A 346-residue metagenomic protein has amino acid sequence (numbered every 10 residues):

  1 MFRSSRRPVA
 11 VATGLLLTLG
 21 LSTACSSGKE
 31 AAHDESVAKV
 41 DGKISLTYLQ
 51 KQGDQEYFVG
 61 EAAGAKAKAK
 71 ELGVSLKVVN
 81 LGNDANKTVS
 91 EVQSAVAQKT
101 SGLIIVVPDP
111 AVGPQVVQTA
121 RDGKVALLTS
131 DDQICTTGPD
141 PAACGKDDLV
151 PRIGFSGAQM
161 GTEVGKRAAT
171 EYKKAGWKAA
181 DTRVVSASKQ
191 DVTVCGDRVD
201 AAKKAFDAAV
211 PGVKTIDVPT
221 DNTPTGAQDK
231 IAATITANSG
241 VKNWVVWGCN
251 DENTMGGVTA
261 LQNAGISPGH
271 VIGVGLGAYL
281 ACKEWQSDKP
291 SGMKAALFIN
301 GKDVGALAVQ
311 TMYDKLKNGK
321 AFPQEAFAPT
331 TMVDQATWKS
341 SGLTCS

Functional and structural regions predicted by a protein language model:
V11, S26, D34-V37, G42 (+3 more regions): Hinge/cleft segment of the Venus flytrap/periplasmic-binding protein
L19-A24: C-terminal motif of bacterial Sec signal peptides marking the signal peptidase cleavage site
A32-G64, K68, K77-S94, Q98 (+4 more regions): Extracytoplasmic "Venus flytrap"
T47, K99-P108, A126-D131, V185-S186 (+3 more regions): Periplasmic-binding protein-like
Y57-L72, M160-R167, T193-V213, K230 (+2 more regions): Short, solvent-exposed amphipathic alpha-helices that sit in or adjacent to ligand/effector-binding or catalytic
L76-K99, P219-N238, T254-G256, C282-K283: Structural motif
T88, P151-A180, A227-Q228, A278-K283 (+1 more regions): Hydrophobic alpha-helical segments within soluble ligand-binding/sensing domains
L128-P139, W247-G292: Venus flytrap/periplasmic-binding-protein-like
